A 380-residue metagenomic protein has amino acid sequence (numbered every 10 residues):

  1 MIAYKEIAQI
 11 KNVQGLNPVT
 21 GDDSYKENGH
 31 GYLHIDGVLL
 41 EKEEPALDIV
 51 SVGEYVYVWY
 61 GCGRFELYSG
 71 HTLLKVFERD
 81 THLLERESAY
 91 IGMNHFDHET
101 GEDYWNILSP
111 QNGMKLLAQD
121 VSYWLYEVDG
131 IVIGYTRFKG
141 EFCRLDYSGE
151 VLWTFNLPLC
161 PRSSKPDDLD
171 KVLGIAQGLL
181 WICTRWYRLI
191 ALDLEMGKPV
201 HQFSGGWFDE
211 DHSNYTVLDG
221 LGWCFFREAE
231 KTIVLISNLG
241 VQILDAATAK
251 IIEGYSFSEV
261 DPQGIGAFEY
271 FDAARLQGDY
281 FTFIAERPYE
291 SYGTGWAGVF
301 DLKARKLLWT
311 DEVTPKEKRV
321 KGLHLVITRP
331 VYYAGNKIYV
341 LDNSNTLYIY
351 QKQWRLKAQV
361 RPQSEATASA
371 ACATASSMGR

Functional and structural regions predicted by a protein language model:
M1-K11, N28-E44, Y60-E78, E99-Q119 (+5 more regions): Surface-exposed loop/turn elements that mediate protein-protein interactions on large endomembrane-trafficking
Q9-G21, E43-E54, F77-N94, L117-I131 (+6 more regions): Repeated scaffold domains used in trafficking and secretory/extracellular systems, primarily beta-propellers
N17-Y32, D48-Y60, E66, S88-T100 (+8 more regions): Short beta-strand elements that form the blades of beta-propeller/WD-repeat-like and other beta-sheet-rich scaffold
I175, L180, A191-L194: Polyanion-binding and phosphate-handling cores
N238, G264-L302: Loop/turn-rich, solvent-exposed surfaces of beta-rich toroidal or solenoidal domains
Y270-R275, A285-P288, G298, W309-T310 (+3 more regions): Intrinsically disordered, low-complexity regions in large eukaryotic scaffold subunits of multi-protein complexes
Y292-W296, K303-K306, K321-L325, A334: Long, contiguous C-terminal modules that act as interaction/assembly or targeting platforms
